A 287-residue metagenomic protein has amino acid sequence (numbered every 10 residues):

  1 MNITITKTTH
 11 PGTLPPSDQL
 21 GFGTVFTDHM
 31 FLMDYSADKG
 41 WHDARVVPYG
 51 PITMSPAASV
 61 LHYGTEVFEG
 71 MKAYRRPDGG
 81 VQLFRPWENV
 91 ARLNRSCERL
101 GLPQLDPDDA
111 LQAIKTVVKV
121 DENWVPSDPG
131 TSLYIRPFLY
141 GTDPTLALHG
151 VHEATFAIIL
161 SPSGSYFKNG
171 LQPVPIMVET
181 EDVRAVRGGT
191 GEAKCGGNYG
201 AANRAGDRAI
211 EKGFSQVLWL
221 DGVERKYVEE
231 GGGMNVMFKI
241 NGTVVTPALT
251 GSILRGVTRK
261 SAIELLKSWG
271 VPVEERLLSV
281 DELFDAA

Functional and structural regions predicted by a protein language model:
M1-V117, F138, T145-A287: Helix-start/capping segments and mature chain N-termini
P107-D109, V117-G130: Charged, gly/pro-rich active-site loop segments
P126-R136, Y140: Extended, Lys/Arg-enriched charged tracts that mediate electrostatic binding to polyanionic substrates
